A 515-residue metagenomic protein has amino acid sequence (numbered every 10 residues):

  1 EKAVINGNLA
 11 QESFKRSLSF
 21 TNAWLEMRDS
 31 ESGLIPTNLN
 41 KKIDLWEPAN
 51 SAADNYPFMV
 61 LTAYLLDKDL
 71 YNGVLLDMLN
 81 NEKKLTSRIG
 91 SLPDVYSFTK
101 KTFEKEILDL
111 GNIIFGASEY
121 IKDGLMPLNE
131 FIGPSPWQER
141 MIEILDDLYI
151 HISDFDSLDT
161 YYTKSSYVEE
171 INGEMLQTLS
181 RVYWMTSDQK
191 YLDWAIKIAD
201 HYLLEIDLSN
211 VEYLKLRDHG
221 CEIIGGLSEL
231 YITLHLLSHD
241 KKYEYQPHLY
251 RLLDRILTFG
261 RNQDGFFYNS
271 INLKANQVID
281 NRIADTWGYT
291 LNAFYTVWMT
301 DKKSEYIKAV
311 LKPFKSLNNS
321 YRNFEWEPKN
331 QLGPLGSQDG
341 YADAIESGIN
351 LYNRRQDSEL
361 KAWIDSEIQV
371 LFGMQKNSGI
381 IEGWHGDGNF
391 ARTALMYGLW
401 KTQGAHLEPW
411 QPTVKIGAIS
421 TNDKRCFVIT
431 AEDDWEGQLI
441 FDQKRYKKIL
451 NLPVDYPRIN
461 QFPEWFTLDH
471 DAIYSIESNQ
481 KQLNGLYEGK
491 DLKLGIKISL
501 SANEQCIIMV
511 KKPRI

Functional and structural regions predicted by a protein language model:
E1-R514: Glycan-recognition and catalytic cores of secretory/periplasmic carbohydrate-active enzymes
